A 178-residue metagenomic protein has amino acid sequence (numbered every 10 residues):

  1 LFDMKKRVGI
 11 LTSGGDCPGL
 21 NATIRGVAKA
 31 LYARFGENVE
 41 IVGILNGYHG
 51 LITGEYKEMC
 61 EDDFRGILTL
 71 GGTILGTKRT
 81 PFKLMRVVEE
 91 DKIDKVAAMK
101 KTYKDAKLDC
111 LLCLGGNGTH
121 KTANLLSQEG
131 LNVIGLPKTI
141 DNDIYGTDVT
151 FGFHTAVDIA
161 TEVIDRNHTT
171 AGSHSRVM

Functional and structural regions predicted by a protein language model:
L1-S13, T23-K107, G118: A cross-family phosphate/adenosyl-ligand binding-site feature
G14-P18, L114-K121: Gly/Ser/Thr-rich loops at beta-strand to alpha-helix junctions that form or flank small-molecule/cofactor-binding
G36, L126-T150, V157: Short, acidic/small-residue loops that bind anionic groups at enzyme active sites
K104, L108-C110, G115-T119, S127-E129 (+1 more regions): Glycine-rich, mobile lid/loop segments that gate access to catalytic sites or pores
V149-T169: Short, glycine-/small-residue-rich phosphate/pyrophosphate-handling segment
H168-M178: Internal, active-site/partner-interface "lid" segment
